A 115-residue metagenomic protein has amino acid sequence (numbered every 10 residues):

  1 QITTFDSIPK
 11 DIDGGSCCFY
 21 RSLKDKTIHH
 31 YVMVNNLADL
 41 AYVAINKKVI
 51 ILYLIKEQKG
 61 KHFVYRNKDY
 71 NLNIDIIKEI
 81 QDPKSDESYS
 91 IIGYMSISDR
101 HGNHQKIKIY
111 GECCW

Functional and structural regions predicted by a protein language model:
Q1-W115: Cysteine-centric segments in proteins
